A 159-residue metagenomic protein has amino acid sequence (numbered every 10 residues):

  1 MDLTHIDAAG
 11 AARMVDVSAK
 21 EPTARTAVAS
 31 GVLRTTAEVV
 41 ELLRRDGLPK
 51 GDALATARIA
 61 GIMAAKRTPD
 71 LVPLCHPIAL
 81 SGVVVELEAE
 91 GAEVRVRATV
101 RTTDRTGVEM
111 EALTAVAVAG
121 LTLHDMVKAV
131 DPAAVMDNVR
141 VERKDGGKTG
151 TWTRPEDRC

Functional and structural regions predicted by a protein language model:
M1-L54, I59-L74, L80-C159: C-terminal binding/interaction regions
